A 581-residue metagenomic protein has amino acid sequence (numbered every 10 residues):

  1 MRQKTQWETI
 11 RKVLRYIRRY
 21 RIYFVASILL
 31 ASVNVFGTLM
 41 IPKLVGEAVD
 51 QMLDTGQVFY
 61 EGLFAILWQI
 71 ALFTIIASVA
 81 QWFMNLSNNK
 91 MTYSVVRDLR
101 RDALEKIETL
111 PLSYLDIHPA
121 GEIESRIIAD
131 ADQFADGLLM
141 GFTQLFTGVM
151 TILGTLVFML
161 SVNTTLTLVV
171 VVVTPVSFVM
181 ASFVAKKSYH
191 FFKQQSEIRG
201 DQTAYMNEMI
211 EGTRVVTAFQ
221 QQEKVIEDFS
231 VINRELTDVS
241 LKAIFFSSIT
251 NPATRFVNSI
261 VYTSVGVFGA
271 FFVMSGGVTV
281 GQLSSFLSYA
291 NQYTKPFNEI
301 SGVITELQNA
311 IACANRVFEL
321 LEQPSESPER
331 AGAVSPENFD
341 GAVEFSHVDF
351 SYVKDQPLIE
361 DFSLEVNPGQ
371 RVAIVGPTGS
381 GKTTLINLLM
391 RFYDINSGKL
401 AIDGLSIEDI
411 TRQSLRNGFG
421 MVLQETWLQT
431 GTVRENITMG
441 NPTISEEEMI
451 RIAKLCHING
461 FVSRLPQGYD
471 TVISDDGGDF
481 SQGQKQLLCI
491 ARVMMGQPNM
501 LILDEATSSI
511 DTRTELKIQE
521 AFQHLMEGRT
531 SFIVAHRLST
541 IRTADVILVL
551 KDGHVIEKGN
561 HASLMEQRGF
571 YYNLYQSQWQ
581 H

Functional and structural regions predicted by a protein language model:
M1-Q3, Y93, R101-S125, A129-A131 (+7 more regions): Short intracellular "coupling" helices and adjacent cytoplasmic loop segments at the cytosolic face of multi-pass
Q6-R19, I123: A short amphipathic helical element positioned immediately N-terminal to and/or at the very start of a transmembrane
I17, V49, M84, N88-T92 (+2 more regions): Juxtamembrane loop-to-helix connectors within ABC transporter transmembrane domains
F24-A80, S87, S161-T165, G276-V280: Transmembrane helix-loop-helix hairpins at lipid-water interfaces of multipass membrane proteins, especially the type-1
M40-P42, G46, I75-I76, Q81 (+2 more regions): A hydrophobic transmembrane-helix motif
L112-S113, A129-L138, F142, M150 (+6 more regions): An intracellular "coupling" helix at the cytosolic face of ABC transporter transmembrane type-1 domains
Q221, F245, Y262, Q292-L320: Cytosolic ends of transmembrane helices, especially the final helix of ABC transmembrane type-1 domains
E329, P336-H581: ABC-type nucleotide-binding domain
